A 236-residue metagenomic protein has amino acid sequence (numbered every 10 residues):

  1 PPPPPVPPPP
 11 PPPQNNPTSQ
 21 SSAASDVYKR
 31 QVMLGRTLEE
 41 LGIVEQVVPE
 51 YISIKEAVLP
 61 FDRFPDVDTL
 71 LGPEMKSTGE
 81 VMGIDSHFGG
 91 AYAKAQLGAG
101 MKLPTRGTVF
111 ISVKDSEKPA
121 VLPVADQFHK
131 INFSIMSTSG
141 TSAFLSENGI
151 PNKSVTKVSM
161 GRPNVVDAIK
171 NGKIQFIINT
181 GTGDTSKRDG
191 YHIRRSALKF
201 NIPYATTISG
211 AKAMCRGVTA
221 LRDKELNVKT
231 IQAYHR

Functional and structural regions predicted by a protein language model:
P1-A24, Y28: Single conserved hydrophobic/aromatic residue that forms the stacking wall/gate of nucleotide- or nucleobase-binding
S22-S154, V158-G183, K187-P203, A211-M214 (+2 more regions): ATP-dependent carboxylate/acyl-activation modules
T207: Extended, alpha-helix-rich binding/interface surfaces that flank or overlap catalytic cores and mediate recognition
V218: Histidine/acidic-residue-rich catalytic or RNA/ligand-binding cores of hydrolases and nuclease-related proteins
